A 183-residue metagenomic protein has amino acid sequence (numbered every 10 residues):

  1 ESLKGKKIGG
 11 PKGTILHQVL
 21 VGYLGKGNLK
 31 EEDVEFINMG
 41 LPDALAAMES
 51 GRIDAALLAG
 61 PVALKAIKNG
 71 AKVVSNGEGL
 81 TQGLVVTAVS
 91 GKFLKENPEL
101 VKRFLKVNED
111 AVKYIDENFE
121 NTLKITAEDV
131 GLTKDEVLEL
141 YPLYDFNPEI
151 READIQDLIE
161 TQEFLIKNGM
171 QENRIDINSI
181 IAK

Functional and structural regions predicted by a protein language model:
E1-K65, E120, E160: Bilobed "Venus flytrap"/periplasmic-binding protein-like clamshell domains and structurally analogous long
G5, K68, A182: Phosphate-coordinating loops and pocket residues in cytosolic domains that bind phosphorylated ligands
K12, D33, L57, S75 (+2 more regions): A generic structural-conservation signal
F36-I37, P42-A127: Pocket-lining segment of extracytoplasmic ligand-binding domains
K95-M170: Secondary-structure end/capping motifs
E163-K183: Conserved C-terminal helix/tail region of periplasmic/extracytoplasmic solute-binding proteins
